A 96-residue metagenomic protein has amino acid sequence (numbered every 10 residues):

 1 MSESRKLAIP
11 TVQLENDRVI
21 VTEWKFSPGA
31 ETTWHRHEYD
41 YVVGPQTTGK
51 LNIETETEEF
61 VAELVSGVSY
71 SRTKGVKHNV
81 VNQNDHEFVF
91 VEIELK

Functional and structural regions predicted by a protein language model:
M1-I9, K96: Basic/polar N-terminal segments that are highly enriched at the extreme N-terminus, encompassing both cleavable
K6-T33, D40-V43: A short glycine-rich, His/Asp/Glu-containing loop-to-beta-strand
W24, T32-H37, E54, V61-E63 (+1 more regions): Short histidine-centered beta-strand/loop micro-motifs that create catalytic or ligand/metal-coordination sites
P28, T47, S66-G67: Short, flexible surface segments
G29-T32, S69-Y70, K74-N79: Histidine-centered metal-chelating micro-motifs
R36-N52: Short, conserved beta-strand element in jelly-roll/cupin
T57-G75: Short acidic-glycine-tyrosine-enriched beta hairpin
K74-K96: Ligand-binding loop in jelly-roll beta-barrel domains
